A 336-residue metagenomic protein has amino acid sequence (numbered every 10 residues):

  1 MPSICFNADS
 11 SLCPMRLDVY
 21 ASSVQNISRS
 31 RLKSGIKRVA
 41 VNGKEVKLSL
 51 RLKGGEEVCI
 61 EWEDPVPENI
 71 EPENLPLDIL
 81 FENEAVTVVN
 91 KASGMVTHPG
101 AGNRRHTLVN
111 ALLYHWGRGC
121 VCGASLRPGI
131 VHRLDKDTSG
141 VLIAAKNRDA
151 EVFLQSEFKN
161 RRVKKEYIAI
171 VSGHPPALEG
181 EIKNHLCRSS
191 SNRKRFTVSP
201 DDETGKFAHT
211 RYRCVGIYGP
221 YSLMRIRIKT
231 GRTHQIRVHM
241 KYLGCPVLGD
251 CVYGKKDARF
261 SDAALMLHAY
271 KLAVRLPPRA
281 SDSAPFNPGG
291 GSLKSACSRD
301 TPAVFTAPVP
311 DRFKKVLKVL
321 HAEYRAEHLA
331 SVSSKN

Functional and structural regions predicted by a protein language model:
M1-S190, T306-K315, L320, Y324-N336: RNA pseudouridine synthases
M1-S34, L77, E203-K206, G219 (+2 more regions): Pseudouridine synthases involved in rRNA/tRNA modification
N42-K47, P220-L223, D257-A258: Short alpha-helix capping/helix-loop boundary micro-motifs
K47-R51, R225, A264: Short, surface-exposed secondary-structure edge patches
I60-W62, N192-R195, F207, V252-D257: Short Pro/Gly-enriched beta-strand edge/turn motifs at strand-loop
T87, Y167, S222-M224, H268-Y270: Short beta-strand micro-motifs in enzyme catalytic cores
R133-K136, T204, G216-Y218: A short beta-turn/loop motif at secondary-structure boundaries
Y212: Long C-terminal interaction/binding lobes of large macromolecular proteins
